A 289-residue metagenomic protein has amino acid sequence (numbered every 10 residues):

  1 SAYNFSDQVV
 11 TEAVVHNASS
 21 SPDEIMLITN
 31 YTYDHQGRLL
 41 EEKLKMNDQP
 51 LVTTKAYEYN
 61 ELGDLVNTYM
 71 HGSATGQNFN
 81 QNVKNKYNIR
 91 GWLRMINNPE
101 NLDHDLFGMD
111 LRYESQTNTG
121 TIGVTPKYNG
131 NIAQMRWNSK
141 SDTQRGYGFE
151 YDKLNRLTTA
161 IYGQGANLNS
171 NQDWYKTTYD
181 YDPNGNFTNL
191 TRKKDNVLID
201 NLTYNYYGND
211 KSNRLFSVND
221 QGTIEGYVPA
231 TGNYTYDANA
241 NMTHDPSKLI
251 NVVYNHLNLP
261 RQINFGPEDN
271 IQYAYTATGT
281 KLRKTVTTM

Functional and structural regions predicted by a protein language model:
S1-M289: Acidic/glycine-rich beta-solenoid
